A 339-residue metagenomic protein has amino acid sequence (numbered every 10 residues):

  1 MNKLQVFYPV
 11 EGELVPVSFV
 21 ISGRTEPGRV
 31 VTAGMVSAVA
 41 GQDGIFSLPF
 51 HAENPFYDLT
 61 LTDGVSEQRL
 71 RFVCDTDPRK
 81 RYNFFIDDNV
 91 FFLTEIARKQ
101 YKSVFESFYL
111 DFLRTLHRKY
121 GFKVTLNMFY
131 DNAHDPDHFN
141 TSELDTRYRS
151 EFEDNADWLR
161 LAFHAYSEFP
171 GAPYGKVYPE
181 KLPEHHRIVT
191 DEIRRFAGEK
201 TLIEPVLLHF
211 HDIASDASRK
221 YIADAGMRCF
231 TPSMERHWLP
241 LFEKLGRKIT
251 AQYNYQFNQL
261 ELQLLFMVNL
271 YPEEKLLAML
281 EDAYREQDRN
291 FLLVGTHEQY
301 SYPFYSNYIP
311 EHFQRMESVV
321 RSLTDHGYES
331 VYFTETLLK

Functional and structural regions predicted by a protein language model:
M1-V15: Short, compositionally biased P/S/T/A/G/V-rich stretches that sit at domain boundaries
F19-T25: Aromatic/hydrophobic beta-strand junction motif of beta-rich domains
G44-L48: Short strand-edge motifs at loop-to-beta-strand transitions and within beta-strands of extracellular beta-rich domains
P49-Y57: Surface-exposed, short loops/turns at beta-strand junctions within beta-sandwich domains
R69-E153, V294: Active-site beta->alpha N-cap acidic-glycine motif
K123-A214, R289, E298-P303: Metal-dependent polysaccharide deacetylase catalytic core of the NodB/CE4 family, i.e., the active-site-bearing domain
P136-T141, G198-T201, P205, F210-Q299: Active-site-adjacent pocket scaffolds in enzyme catalytic domains
C229-M234, T296-K339: C-terminal domain-boundary segment and adjacent tail
